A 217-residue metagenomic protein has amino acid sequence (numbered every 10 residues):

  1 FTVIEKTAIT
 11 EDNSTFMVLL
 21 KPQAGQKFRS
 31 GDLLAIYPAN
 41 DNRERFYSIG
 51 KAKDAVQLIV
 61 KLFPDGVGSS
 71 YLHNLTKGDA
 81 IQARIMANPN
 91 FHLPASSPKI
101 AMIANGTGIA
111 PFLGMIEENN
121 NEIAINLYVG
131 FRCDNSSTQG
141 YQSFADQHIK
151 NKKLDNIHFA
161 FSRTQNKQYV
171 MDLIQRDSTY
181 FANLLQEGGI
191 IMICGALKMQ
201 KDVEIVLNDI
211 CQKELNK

Functional and structural regions predicted by a protein language model:
F1-E5, T10-N13, G68-A83, I123-K217: Reductase modules of NAD(P)H-dependent flavoproteins
I4-D79: Ferredoxin-reductase
Q26, Y37, N42-E44, D65-G68 (+5 more regions): Eukaryotic short linear interaction motifs
G31, G108, A196: Short, conserved phosphate/pyrophosphate- and ester-handling motifs at nucleotide-, phospho-/glycolipid
Y37, G50, I59-K61, R84-M86 (+4 more regions): Generic beta-strand/beta-sheet core signal
M86, K99-N119, M199: Active-site beta-strand/loop microenvironment that shapes enzyme catalytic pockets
M86-S96: A short, basic/flexible loop-to-alpha-helix module at the beginning of a structural domain
